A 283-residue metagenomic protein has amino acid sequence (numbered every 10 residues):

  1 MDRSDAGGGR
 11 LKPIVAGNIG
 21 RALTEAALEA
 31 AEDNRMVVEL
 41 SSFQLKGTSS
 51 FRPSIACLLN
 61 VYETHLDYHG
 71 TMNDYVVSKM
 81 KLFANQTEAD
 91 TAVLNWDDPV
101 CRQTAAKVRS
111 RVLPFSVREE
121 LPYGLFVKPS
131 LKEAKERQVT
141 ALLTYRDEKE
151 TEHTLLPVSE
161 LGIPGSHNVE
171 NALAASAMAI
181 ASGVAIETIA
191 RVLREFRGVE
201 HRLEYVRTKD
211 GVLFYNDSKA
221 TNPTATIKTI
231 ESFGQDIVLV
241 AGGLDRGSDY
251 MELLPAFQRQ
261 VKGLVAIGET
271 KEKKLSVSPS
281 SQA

Functional and structural regions predicted by a protein language model:
M1-A16: Walker A (P-loop) phosphate-binding motif
L11-P13, D33-N34, T87-A92, G211-F214 (+1 more regions): Short active-site oxyanion
A16, R109-S130, A190-R194, E204 (+1 more regions): Beta-strand->loop->alpha-helix junctions that form or flank phosphate-binding loops in nucleotide-handling enzymes
N18, E39, L59, Y75 (+7 more regions): Residue-level signal for inorganic ion chemistry
E29-E120, L156-I163: Flexible active-site lid/hinge loop adjacent to a nucleotide/diphosphate and Mg2+-phosphate binding pocket
A92-W96, V240-A241, Q260-E269: Short internal beta-strands
L156-K262: Nucleotide phosphate-binding/pyrophosphate-handling subdomain across enzymes that bind or process nucleotide phosphates
M251-A283: C-terminal helical cap/extension that packs against the catalytic core of soluble nucleotide-cofactor enzymes
